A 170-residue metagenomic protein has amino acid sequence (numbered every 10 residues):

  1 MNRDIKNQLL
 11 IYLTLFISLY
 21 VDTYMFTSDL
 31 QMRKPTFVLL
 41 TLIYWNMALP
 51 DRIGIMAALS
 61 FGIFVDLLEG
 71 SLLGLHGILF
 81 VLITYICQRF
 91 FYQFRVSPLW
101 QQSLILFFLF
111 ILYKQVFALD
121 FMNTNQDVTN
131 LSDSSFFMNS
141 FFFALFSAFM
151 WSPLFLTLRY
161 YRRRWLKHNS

Functional and structural regions predicted by a protein language model:
M1-S170: Terminal, non-globular segments
